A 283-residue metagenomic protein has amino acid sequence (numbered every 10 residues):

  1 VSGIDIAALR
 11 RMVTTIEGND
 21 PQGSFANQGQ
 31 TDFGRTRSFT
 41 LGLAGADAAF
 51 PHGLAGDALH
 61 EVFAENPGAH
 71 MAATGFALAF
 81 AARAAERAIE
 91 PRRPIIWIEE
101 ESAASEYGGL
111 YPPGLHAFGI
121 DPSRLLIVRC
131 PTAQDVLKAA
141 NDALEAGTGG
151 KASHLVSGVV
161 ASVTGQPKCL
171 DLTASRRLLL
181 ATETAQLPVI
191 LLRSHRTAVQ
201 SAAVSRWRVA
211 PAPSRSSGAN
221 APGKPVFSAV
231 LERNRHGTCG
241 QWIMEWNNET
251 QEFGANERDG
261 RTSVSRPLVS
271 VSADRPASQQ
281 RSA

Functional and structural regions predicted by a protein language model:
V1, H236-A283: C-terminal regions of RecA-like/P-loop NTPase motor modules
V1-W97, E101, G114, F118-S123 (+1 more regions): Detector for small/aliphatic-rich hydrophobic stretches
P91-G158, S162: Conserved inter-motif catalytic segment of the P-loop NTP-binding fold
I98, I190-L192, A210: Generic beta-sheet signal
S105-P112, S194-P211: Glycine-rich, charge-decorated loop segments at or immediately adjacent to ligand/cofactor-binding or catalytic sites
H116, A203-K224: Acidic, Ser/Thr-rich peripheral helices and adjacent loops at domain boundaries
T148-G150, L155-Q200: A contiguous pocket-lining binding segment that forms or flanks enzyme active sites
A219-G237: A conserved mid-domain beta-alpha-beta active-site/ligand-binding segment of alpha/beta enzyme cores
